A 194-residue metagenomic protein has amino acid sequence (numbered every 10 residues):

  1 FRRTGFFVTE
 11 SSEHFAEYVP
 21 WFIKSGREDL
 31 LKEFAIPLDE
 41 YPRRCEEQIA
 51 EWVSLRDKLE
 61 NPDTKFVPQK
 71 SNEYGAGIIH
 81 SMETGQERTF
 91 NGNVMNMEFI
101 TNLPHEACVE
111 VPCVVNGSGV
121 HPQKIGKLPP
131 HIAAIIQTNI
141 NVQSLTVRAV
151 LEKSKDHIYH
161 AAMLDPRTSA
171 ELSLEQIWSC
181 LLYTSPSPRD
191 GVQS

Functional and structural regions predicted by a protein language model:
F1-S185, R189: Long, compositionally biased stretches enriched for glycine and/or charged residues
